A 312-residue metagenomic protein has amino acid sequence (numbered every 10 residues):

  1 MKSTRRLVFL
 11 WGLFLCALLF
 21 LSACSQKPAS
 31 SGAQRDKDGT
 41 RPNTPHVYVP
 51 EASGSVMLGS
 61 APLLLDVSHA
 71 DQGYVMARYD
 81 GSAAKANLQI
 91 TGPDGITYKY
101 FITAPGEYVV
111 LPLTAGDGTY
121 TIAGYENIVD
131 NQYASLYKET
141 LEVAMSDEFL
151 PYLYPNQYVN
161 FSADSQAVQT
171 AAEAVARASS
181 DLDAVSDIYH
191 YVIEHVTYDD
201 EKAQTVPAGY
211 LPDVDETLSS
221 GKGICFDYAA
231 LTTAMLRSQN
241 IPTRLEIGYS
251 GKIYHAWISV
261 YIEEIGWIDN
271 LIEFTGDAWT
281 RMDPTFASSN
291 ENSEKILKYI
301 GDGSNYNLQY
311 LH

Functional and structural regions predicted by a protein language model:
K2-G12, C16-S180, I268-D269, N305-H312: N-terminal accessory/pre-domain segments preceding catalytic cores
L64-L65, E201-V206, C225-D227: Short N-terminal helix-initiation segments at or just after the protein's N-terminus
P155-S220, I268, G276-D277, M282-S288 (+1 more regions): Secondary-structure boundary elements
A184-I188, G221-L236: Active-site nucleophilic cysteine motif
D227-H312: Hydrophobic/aromatic-rich core segments of domains that either
